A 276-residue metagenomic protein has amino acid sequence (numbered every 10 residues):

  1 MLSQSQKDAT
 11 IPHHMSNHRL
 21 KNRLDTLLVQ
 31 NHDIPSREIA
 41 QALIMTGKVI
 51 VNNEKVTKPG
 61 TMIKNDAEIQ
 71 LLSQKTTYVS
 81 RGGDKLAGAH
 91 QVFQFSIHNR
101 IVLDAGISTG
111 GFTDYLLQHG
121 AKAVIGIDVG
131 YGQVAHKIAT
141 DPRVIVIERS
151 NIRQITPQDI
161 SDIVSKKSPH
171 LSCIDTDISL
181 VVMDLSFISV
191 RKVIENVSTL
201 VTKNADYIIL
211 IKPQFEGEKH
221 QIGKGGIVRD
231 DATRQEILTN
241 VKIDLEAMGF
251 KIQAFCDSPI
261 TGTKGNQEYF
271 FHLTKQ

Functional and structural regions predicted by a protein language model:
H14-N65: A basic, amphipathic helix-loop patch mediating RNA/tRNA/ribosome contacts
H98-S108: Conserved class I S-adenosyl-L-methionine
T109-G120: Conserved SAM-binding loop of SAM-dependent methyltransferases across substrates and taxa, primarily the Class I
K122-I125: Short beta-strand element of Class I
I127, Y131-I188: S-adenosyl-L-methionine
R191-D206: A short glycine-rich, Lys/Arg-flanked "PGG" loop and its adjoining helix->strand segment in the class I
P213-D230: Short, glycine-/aromatic-enriched active-site segment of Class I SAM-dependent methyltransferases
I260-Q276: Core SAM-dependent methyltransferase catalytic element
